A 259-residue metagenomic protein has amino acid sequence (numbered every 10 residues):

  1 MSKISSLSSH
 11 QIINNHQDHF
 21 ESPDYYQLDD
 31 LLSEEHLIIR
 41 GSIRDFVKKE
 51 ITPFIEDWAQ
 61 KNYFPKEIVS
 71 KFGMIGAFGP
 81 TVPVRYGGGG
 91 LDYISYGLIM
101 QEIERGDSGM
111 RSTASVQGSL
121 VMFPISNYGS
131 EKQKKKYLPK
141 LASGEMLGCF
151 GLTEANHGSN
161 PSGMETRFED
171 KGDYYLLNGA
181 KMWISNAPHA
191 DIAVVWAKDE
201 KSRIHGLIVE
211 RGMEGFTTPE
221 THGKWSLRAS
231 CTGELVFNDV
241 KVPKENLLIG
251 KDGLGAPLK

Functional and structural regions predicted by a protein language model:
M1-E35: Intrinsic disorder at enzyme termini
K3-I4, L28-L32, T217-K259: Glycine-rich beta->alpha junctions and the first turn(s) of the following alpha-helix
I43-E50, E102, G129-K136, G172-N178 (+2 more regions): Long, well-ordered alpha-helical segments
M74-G144, S185-I192: Internal helix-loop-helix
G90-M100, N160-M164, V236, V242: Structural signature of FAD isoalloxazine-binding scaffolds in flavoprotein oxidoreductases
G144-L152: A short, Trp-centered hydrophobic/proline-enriched beta-strand micro-motif
H157-N160, Y175: Hydrophobic, small-residue-rich alpha-helical packing segments that form membrane-like cores
E165, Y174, N178-T218: A short core secondary-structure module
